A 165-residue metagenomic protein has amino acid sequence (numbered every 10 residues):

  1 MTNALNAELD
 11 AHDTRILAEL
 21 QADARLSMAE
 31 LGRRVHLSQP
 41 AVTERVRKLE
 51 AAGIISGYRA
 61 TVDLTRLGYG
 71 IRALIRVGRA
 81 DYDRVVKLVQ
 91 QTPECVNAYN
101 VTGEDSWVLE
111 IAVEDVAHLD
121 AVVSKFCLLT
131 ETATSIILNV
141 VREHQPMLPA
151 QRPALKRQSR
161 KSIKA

Functional and structural regions predicted by a protein language model:
M1-A165: A compositional/biophysical signature of low hydrophobicity enriched in polar/charged and small residues
